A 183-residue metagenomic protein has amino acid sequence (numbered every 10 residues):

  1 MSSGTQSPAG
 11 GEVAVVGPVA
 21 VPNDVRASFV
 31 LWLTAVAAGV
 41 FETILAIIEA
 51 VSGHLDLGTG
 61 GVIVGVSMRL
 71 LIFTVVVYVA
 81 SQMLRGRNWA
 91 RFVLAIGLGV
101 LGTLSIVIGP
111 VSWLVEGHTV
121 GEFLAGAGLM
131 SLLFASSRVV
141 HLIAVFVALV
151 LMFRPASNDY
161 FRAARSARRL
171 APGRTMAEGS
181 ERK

Functional and structural regions predicted by a protein language model:
S2-K183: Topology signature of small-to-medium multi-pass alpha-helical membrane proteins
